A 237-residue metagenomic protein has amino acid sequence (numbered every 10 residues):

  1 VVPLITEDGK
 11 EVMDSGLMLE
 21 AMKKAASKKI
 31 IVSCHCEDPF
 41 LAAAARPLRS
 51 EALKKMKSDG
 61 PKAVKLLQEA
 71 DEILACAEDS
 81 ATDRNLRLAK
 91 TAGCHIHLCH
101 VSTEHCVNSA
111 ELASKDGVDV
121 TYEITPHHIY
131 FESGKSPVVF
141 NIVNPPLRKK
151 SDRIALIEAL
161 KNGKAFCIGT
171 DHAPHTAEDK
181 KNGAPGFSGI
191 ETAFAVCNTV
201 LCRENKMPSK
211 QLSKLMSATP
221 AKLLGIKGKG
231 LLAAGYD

Functional and structural regions predicted by a protein language model:
V1-I168: Histidine/acidic residue-rich metal-binding segments in metalloenzymes
V64-H95, K161-I168, H172-D237: His/Asp/Glu-enriched, well-ordered alpha-helical/loop segment that forms or immediately abuts the divalent-metal
